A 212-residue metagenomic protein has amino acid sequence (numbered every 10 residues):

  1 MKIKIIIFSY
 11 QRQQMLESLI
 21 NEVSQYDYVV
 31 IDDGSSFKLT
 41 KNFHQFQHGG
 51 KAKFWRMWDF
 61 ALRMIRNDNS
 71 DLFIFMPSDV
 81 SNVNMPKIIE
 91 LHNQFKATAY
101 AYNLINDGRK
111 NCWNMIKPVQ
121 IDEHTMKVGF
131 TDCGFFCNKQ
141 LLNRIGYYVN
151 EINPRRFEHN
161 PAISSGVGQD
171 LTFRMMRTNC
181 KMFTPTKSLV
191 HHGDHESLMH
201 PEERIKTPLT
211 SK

Functional and structural regions predicted by a protein language model:
K2-I7, D27-V30: Hydrophobic targeting segments
I3, R12-M15, C137, V149-K212: C-terminal catalytic/acceptor-binding lobe
R12-Q25: Short, well-formed alpha-helical segments that are part of the catalytic scaffolds of diverse glycosyltransferases
D32-T40: A conserved acidic beta->alpha catalytic loop
G49-I65: Glycine-rich, basic loop-to-helix element that forms the pyrophosphate-binding segment of sugar-nucleotide handling
S70, K96-T98, C180: Short, high-confidence coil segments that cap the C-terminus of an alpha-helix and link into the following beta-strand
S70-D79: Short beta-strand-to-loop acidic/aromatic patch adjacent to the donor-nucleotide binding site
V83-R156: Conserved catalytic core of nucleotide-sugar-dependent glycosyltransferases
